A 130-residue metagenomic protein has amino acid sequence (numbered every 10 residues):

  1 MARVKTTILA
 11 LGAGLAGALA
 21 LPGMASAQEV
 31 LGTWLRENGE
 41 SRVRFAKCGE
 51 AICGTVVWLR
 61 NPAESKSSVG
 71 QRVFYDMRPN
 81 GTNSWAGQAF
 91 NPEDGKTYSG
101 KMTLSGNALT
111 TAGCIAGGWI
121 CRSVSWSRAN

Functional and structural regions predicted by a protein language model:
M1-G12: Bacterial N-terminal signal peptides that target proteins for export
A10-A20: Bacterial N-terminal signal peptides
L21-A27: Sec/Tat signal peptide C-region and signal peptidase I cleavage site
E29-G100: Central antiparallel beta-sheet cores of small beta-barrel/beta-sandwich binding domains
K47-E50, T103-N107, S127-N130: A short, sequence-level motif marking secondary-structure junctions
S99-S105, L109-I120: Short, exposed beta-strand-loop hairpins at the edges of beta-sheets in extracellular/periplasmic proteins
A116-N130: Edge beta-strand at a domain terminus
